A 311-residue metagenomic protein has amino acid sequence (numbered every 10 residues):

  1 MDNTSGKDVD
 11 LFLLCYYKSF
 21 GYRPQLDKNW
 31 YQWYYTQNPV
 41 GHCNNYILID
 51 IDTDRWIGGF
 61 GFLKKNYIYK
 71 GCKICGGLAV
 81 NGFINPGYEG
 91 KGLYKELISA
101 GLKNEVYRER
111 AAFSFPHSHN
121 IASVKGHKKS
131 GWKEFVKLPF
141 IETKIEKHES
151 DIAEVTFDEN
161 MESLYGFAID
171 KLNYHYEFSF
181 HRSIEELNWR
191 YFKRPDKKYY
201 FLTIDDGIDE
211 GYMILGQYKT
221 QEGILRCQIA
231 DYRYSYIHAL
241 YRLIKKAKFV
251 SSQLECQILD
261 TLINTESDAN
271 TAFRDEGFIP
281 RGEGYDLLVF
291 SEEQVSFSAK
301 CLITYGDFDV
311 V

Functional and structural regions predicted by a protein language model:
D2, G6-D52, G61, Y107-E109 (+2 more regions): Amide-forming acyltransferase catalytic core, primarily the GNAT-like/NAT-type and related acyltransferase folds
N44-N45, D54-G59, G76, R110-F113 (+1 more regions): Beta-sheet entry/capping signal
G61-K70, C75-L78: A broadly used, surface-exposed interaction patch
K65-Y67, G87, Y218: Short coil/turn motifs at secondary-structure junctions
K73-P86, G223-S235: Conserved acetyl-CoA binding element of GNAT-fold acetyltransferases
L78-G82, E96-V106, S114-I121, P139-F140: Hydrophobic, well-ordered secondary-structure scaffolds
N81-N104, I237-V250: Conserved acetyl-CoA-binding loop-helix of GNAT-fold acetyltransferases
A111-T156, I214-V311: Active-site/acyl-donor-binding loops of N-acyltransferases
